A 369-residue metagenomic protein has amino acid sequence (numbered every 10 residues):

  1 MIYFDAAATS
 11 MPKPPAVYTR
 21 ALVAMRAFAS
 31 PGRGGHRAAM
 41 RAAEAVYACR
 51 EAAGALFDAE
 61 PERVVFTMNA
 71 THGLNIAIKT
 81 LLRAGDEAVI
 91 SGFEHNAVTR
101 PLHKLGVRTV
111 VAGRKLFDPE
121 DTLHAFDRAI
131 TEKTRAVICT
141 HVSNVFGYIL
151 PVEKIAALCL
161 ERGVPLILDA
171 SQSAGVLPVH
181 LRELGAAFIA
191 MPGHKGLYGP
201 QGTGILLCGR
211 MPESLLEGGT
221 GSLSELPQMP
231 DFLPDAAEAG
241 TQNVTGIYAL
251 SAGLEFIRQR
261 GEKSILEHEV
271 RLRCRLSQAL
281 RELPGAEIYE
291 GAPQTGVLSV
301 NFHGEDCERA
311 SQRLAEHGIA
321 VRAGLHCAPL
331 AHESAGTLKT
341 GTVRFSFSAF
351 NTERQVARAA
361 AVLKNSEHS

Functional and structural regions predicted by a protein language model:
M1-S369: Pyridoxal 5′-phosphate
